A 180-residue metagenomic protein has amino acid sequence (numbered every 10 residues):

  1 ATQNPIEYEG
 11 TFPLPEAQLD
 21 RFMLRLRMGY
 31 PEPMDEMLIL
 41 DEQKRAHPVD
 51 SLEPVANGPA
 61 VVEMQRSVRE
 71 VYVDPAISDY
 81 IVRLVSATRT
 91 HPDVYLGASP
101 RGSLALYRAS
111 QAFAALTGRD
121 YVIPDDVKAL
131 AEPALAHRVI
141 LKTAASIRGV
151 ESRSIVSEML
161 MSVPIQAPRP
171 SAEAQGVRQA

Functional and structural regions predicted by a protein language model:
A1-V71, Q111-L116: Canonical AAA+ ATPase core
F12-L14, D41-E42, P54-A60, R83-T88 (+2 more regions): Short amphipathic alpha-helical segments, especially helix-boundary/capping motifs
L14, D35, Y72, A76 (+3 more regions): Alpha-helix N-cap and coil->helix boundary residues
L40, Q65, I81-V85, A131 (+2 more regions): A generic alpha-helix structural signal
S51-S103: Conserved AAA+ ATPase small/helical "lid" subdomain
T88-A180: C-terminal engagement/docking regions of AAA+ P-loop ATPases
